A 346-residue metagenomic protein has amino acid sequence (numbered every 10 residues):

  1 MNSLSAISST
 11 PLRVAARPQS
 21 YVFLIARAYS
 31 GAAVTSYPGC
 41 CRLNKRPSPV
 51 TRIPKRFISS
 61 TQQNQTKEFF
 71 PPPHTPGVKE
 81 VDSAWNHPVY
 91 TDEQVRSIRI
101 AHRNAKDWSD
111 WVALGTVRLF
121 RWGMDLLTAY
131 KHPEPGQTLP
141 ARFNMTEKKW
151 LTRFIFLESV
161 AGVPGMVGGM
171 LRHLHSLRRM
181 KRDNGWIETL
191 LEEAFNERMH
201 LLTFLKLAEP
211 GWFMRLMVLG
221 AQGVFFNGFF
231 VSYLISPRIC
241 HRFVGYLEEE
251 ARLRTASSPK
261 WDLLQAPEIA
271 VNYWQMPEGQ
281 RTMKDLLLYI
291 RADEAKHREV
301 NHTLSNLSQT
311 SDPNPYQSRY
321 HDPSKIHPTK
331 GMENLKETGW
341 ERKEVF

Functional and structural regions predicted by a protein language model:
N2-F346: Non-heme di-metal
